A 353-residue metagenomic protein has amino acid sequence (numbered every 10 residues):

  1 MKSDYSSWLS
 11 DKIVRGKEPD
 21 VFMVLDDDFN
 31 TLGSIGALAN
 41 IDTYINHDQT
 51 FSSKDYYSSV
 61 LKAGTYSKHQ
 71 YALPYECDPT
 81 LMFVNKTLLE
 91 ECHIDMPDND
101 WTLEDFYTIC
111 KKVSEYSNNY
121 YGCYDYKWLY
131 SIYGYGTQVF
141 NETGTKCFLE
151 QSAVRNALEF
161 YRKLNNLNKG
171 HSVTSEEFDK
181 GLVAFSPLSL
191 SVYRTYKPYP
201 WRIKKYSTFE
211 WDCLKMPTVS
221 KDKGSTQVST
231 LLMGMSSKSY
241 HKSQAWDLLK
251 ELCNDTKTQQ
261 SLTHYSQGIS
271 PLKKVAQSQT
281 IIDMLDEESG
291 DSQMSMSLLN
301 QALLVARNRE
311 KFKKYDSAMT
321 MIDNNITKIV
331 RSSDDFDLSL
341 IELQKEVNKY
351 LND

Functional and structural regions predicted by a protein language model:
M1-D27: Early extracytoplasmic/lumenal segment of secretory-pathway proteins
D20-M23, A184-S189, R194-Y196: Paired acidic/hydrophobic, glycine-rich loop segments that form the ligand-binding mouth/hinge of periplasmic-binding
V24-L81, T208-P217: Hinge/lid segment of periplasmic solute-binding proteins
S67-Y75, T80, E104-C147, A153-V154 (+1 more regions): Extracytoplasmic/periplasmic solute-binding protein
C110, T143-S172, M216: Glycine-centered hinge/linker elements that transmit conformational signals in sensory and ligand-binding systems
T208-G234: Periplasmic-binding protein-like
Q227, E287-V347, L351: C-terminal capping/gating helix-and-loop segments adjacent to ligand/active sites or protein-protein/ligand interfaces
L231, S236-D316: Mature extracytoplasmic/periplasmic domains
